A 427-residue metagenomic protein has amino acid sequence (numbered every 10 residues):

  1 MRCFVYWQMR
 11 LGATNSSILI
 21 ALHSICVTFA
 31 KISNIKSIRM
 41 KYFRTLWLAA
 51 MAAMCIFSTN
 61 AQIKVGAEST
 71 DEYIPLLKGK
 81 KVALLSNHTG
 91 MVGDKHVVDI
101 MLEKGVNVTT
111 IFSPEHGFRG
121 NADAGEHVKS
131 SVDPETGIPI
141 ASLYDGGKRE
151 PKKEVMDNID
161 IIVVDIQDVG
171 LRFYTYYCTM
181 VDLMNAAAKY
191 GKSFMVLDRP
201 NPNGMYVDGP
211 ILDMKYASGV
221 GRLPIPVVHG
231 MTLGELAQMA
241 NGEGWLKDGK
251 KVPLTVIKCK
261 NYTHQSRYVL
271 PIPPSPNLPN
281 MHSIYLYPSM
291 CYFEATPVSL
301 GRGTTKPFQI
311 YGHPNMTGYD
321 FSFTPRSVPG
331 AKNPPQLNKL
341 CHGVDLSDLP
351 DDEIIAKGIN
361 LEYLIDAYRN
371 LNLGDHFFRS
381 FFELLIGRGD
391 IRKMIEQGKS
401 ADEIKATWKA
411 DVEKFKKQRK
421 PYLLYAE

Functional and structural regions predicted by a protein language model:
M1-C3, M9-A13, S17-I63: Bacterial Sec-dependent N-terminal signal peptides
T109-E115, L197: Short internal beta-strands
G120-G125, M195-A217: Glycine-rich, charge-decorated loop segments at or immediately adjacent to ligand/cofactor-binding or catalytic sites
K129-N158: Glycine-rich oxoanion-binding loops at beta->alpha junctions
D168-M180: Glycine/threonine-rich flexible loop motifs
A217-Y287: Conserved anion/nucleotide-ligand pocket segment
K260-L337: Glycine-rich, aromatic-lined ligand/substrate-binding cores of catalytic and carbohydrate-binding domains
P307, Y311-K409, E413, E427: Conserved functional hotspot residues or short segments at active or partner-binding sites across diverse domains
